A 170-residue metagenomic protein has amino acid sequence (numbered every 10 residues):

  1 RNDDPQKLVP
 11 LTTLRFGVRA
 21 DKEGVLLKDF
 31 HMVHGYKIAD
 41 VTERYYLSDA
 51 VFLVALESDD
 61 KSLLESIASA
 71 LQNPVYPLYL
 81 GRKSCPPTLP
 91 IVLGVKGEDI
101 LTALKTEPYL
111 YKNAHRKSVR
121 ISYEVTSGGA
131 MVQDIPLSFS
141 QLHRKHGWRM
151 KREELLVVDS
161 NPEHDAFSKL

Functional and structural regions predicted by a protein language model:
R1-N2: Hydrophobic/aromatic-rich, well-ordered segments within soluble, folded domains that form packed cores
P5-L26: Short, structured protein-protein interaction patches enriched in aromatics and acidic/basic residues, typified by
R19-L170: Internal, well-folded beta-alpha domain core
